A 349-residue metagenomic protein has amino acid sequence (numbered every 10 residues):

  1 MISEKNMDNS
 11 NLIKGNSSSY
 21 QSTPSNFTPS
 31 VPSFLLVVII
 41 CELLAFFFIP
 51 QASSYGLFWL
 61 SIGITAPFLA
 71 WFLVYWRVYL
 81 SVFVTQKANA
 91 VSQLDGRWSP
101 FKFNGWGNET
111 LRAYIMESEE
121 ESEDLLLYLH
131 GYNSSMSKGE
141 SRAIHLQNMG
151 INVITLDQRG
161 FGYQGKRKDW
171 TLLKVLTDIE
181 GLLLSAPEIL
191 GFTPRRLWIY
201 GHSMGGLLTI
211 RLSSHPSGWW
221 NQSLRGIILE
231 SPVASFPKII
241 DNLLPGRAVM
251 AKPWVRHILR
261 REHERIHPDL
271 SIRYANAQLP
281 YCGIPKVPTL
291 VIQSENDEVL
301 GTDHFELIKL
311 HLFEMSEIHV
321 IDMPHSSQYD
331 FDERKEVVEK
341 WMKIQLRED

Functional and structural regions predicted by a protein language model:
I2-L36, E42-N104, L111-M116: An N-terminal hydrophobic leader/cap segment in hydrolases
Y132-H145, D303: The serine-hydrolase catalytic nucleophile loop
S137, E298-H304, D330: Conserved alpha/beta-hydrolase "acid-adjacent" motif
L146-G165: Conserved alpha/beta-hydrolase
D169-L190: Alpha/beta-hydrolase active-site loop
G218-L270: Hydrolase active-site cap/lid region
I284-P285, L290-Q293, D297: Short beta-strand/loop motif that positions the catalytic acidic residue of the alpha/beta-hydrolase fold
M323-E336: Catalytic histidine-centered segment of alpha/beta-hydrolase-like enzymes
